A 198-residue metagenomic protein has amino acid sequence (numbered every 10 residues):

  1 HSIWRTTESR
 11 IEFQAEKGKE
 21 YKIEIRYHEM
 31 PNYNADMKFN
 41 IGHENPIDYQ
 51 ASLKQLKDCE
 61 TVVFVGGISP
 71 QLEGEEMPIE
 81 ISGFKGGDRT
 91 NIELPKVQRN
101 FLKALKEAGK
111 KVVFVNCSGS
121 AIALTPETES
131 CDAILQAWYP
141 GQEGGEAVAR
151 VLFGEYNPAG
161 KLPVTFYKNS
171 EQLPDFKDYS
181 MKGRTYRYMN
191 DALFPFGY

Functional and structural regions predicted by a protein language model:
H1-Y198: C-terminal non-catalytic regions of proteins with extracellular/luminal or membrane-system context
